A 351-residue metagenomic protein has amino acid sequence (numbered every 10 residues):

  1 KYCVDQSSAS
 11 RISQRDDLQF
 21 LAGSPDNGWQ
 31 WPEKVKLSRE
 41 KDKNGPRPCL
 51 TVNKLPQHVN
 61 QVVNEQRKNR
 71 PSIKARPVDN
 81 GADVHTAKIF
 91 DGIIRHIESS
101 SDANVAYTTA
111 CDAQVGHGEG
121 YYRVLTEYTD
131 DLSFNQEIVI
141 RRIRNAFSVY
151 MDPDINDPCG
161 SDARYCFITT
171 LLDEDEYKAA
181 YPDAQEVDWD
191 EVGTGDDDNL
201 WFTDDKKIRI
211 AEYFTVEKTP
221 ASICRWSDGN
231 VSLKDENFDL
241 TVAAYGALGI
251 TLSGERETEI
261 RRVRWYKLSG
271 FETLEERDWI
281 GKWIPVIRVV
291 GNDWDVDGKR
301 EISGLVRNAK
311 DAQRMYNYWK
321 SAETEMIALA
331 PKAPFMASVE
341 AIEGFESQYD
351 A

Functional and structural regions predicted by a protein language model:
K1-A351: Extended alpha-helical, oligomerization-prone segments that build pores/tubes and scaffolds
